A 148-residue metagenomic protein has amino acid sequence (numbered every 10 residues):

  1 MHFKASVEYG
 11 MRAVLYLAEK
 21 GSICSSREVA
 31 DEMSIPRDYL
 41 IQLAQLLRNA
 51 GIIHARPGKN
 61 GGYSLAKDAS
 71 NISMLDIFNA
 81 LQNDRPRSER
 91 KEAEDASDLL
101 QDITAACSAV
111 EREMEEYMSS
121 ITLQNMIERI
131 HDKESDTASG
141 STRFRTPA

Functional and structural regions predicted by a protein language model:
L17-G21, K67-D68: Short helix-capping/hinge SLiMs at alpha-helix to coil transitions
R27-S34: A short alpha-helical element within helix-turn-helix/winged-helix DNA-binding domains across DNA-binding proteins
D31, R48-N49: Alpha-helical residues within the helix-turn-helix
D38: Key DNA-contact positions within bacterial/archaeal DNA-binding proteins
A50-L65: Beta-hairpin "wing" of winged helix-turn-helix
A69-A93: Conserved segment of winged-helix/HTH DNA-binding domains
E94-A148: C-terminal regulatory/oligomerization modules of transcriptional regulators
